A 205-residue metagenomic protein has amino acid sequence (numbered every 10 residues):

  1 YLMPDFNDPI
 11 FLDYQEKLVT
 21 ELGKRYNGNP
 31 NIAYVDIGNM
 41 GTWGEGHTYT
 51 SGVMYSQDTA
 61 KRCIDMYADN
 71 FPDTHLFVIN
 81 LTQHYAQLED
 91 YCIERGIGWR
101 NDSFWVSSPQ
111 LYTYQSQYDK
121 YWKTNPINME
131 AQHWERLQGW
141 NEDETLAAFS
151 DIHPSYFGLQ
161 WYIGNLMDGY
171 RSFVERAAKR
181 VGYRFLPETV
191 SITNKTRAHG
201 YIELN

Functional and structural regions predicted by a protein language model:
L2, Y156-G158, Y201-N205: Ordered hydrophobic segments in well-structured contexts
L2-D36, T59-M66, N70: An active-site-proximal structural segment forming one wall of the substrate-binding cleft that immediately precedes
F6-N7, I32, P154, P187-T189: A broad structural signal for short, well-ordered beta-strand segments within beta-sheet-rich domains
G28-I37, G41, H199-N205: Short, solvent-exposed linear motifs at loop/edge-of-secondary-structure regions
Y34-N165: Catalytic-core regions of glycoside hydrolase
G158-L186: Extended substrate-binding grooves/exosites of carbohydrate-active enzymes
R176-N205: Surface beta-strand/loop "capping" patches
